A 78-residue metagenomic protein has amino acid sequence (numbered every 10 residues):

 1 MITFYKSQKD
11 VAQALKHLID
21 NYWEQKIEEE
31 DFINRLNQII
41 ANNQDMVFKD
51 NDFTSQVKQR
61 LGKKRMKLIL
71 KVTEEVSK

Functional and structural regions predicted by a protein language model:
M1-K78: Acidic, Ser/Pro/Thr-rich low-complexity regulatory regions and the short amphipathic helical interaction modules they
